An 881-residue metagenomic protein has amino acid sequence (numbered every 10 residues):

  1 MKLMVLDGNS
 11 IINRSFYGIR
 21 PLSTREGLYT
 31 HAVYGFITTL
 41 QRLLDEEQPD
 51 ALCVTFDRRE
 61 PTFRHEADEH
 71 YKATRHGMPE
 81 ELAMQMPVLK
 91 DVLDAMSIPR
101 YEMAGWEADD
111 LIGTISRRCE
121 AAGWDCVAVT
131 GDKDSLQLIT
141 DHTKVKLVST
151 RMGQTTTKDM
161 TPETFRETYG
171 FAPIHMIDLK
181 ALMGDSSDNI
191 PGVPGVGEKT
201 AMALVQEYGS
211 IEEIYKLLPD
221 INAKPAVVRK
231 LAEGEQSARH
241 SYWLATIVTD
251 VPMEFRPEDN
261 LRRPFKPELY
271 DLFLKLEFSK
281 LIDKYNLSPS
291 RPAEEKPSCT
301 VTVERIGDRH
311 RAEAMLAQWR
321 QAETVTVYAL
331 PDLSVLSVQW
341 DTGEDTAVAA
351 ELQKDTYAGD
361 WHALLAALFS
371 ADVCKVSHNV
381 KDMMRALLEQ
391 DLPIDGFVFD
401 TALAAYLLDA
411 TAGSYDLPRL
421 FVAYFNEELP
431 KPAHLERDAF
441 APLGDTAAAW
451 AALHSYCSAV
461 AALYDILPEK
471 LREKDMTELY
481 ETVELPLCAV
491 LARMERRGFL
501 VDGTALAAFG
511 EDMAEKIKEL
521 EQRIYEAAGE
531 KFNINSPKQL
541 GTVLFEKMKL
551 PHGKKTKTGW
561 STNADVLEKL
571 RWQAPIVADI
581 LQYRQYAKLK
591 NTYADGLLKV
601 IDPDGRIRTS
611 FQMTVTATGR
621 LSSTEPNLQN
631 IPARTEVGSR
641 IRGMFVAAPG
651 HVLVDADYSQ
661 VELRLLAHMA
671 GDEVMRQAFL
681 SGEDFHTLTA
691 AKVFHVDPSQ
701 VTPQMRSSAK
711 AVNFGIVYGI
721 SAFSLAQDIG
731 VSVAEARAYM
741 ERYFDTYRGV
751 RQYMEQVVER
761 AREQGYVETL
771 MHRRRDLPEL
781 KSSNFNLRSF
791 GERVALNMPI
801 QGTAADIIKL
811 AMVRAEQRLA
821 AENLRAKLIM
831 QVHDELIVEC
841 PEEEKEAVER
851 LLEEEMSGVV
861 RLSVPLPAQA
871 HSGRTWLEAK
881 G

Functional and structural regions predicted by a protein language model:
M1-V129, K133-T155, D159, S237-H240 (+2 more regions): Noncatalytic, basic helical substrate-engagement surface that gates or grips nucleic-acid strands
L3-M4, G8, R14-C53, E69-H70 (+5 more regions): Conserved RNase H-like, two-metal-ion catalytic cores of nucleic-acid enzymes
Q48-C53, A121, T140-K144, D159-T302 (+5 more regions): Non-catalytic nucleic-acid-binding/docking modules located in mid-to-C-terminal regions of nucleic-acid enzymes
E102, M152-K180, S187, P297-V301 (+4 more regions): Active-site-proximal helix-loop-helix substrate-binding element of RNase H-like nuclease domains
G234-T356, L420, A439-A633, V652 (+6 more regions): Conserved "right-hand" nucleotidyltransferase catalytic core of DNA-directed polymerases
S337-T342, A349, L408, S414-K431 (+3 more regions): Function-dense linear segments that define catalytic or interfacial modules in macromolecule-processing proteins
L443, R493-R496, D604, R608-T609 (+5 more regions): Conserved catalytic core of nucleic-acid polymerases
E515-Q522, E526-A578, D745-R793, N797 (+1 more regions): C-terminal polymerase-core module
